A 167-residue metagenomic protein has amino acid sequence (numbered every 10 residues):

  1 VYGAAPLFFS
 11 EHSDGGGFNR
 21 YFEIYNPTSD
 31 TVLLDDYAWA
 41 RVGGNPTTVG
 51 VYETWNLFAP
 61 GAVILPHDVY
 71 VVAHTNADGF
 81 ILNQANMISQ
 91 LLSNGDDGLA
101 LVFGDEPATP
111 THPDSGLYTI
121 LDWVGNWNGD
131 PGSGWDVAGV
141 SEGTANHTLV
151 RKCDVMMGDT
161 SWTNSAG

Functional and structural regions predicted by a protein language model:
Y2-N146: Activation on beta-sandwich/Ig-like modules and their edge loops
V140-G167: Extracellular low-complexity, O-glycosylation-prone Ser/Thr/Pro/Gly-rich "stalks" and linkers flanking catalytic
